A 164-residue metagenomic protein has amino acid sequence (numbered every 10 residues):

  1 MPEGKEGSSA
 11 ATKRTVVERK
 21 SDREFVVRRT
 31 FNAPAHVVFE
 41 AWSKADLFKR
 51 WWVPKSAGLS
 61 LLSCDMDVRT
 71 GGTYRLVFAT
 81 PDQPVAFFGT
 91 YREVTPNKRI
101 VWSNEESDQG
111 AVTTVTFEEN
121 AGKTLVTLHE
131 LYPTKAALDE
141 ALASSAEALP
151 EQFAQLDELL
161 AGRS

Functional and structural regions predicted by a protein language model:
P2-G58: Hydrophobic ligand-binding cavity/cleft-lining segments
E3-K5, E24, R99-E151: Beta-strand/loop substructures that line and gate deep hydrophobic ligand-binding cavities in soluble
V26-V27, D46-P84: Short beta-edge strand/loop motif at the mouth of beta-sheet-based domains
R29, S63-M66, F87-E93, N104 (+1 more regions): Hydrophobic/aromatic beta-strand elements that line small-molecule binding cavities or substrate pockets in beta-rich
A35, G71, F88, N97 (+1 more regions): Conserved beta-strand residues within beta-sheet cores
V38, F48, Y74-L76, Y91 (+4 more regions): Hydrophobic pocket/interface hotspot
W42, W52, F78, N104-E106 (+1 more regions): Short, flexible helix/strand-to-coil boundary loops that buttress conserved ligand/catalytic motifs in alpha/beta
E158-S164: Short, highly charged C-terminal tails/helix-capping segments
